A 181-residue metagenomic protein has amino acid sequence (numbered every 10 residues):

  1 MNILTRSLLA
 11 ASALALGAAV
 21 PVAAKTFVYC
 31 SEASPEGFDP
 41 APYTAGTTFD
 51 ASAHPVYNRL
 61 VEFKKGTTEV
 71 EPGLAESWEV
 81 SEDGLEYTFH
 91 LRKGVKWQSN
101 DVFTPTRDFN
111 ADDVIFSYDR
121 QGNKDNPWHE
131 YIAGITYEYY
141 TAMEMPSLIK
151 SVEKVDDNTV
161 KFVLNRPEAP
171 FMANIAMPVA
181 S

Functional and structural regions predicted by a protein language model:
M1-L9: Bacterial N-terminal signal peptides that target proteins for export
A10-G17: Bacterial N-terminal signal peptides
A19-A24: Sec/Tat signal peptide C-region and signal peptidase I cleavage site
C30-E82, D119, N126: N-terminal lobe/hinge region of extracytoplasmic solute-binding protein
E32-P35, Y43, K65-G66, D83-L85 (+6 more regions): Solvent-exposed coil/turn segments that connect beta secondary-structure elements in extracytoplasmic/periplasmic
P55, K65, E69, G73 (+4 more regions): Extracytoplasmic/secreted proteins, especially bacterial periplasmic and envelope-associated proteins
E76-W128, K161: Aromatic- and charge-enriched surface segment that lines or borders ligand/interaction sites
G122-S181: Surface-exposed binding/hinge segments that line and control ligand-binding clefts or catalytic entry sites
